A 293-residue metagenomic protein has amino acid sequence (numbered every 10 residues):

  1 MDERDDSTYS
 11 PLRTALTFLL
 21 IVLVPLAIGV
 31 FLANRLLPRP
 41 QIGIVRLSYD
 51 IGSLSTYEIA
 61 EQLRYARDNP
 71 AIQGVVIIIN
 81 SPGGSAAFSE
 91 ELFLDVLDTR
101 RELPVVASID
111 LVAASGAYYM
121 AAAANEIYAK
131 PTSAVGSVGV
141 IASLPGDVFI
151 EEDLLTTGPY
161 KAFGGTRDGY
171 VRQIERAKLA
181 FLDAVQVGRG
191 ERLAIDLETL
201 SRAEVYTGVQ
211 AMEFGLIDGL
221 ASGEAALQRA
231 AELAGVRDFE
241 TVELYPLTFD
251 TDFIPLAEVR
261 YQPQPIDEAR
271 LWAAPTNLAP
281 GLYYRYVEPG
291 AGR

Functional and structural regions predicted by a protein language model:
D2-L103, Y118-E191, Y245-R293: Small-residue-centered hinge/linker elements
N80, I109, G169, E198-T199 (+1 more regions): Conserved short-loop catalytic and cofactor-binding motifs
V105, I127-Y128, I217-L220: Short, well-ordered beta-strand core segments
V106-A114, T199-A203: Glycine-rich beta-to-alpha transition loops that act as phosphate-gripper elements at the mouths of alpha/beta enzyme
S115-Y118, L227: Short, well-ordered alpha-helical microsegments
A180-A231: Flexible, glycine-rich surface segments
R229-I254: C-terminal intrinsically disordered, low-complexity extensions immediately downstream of enzyme catalytic cores
